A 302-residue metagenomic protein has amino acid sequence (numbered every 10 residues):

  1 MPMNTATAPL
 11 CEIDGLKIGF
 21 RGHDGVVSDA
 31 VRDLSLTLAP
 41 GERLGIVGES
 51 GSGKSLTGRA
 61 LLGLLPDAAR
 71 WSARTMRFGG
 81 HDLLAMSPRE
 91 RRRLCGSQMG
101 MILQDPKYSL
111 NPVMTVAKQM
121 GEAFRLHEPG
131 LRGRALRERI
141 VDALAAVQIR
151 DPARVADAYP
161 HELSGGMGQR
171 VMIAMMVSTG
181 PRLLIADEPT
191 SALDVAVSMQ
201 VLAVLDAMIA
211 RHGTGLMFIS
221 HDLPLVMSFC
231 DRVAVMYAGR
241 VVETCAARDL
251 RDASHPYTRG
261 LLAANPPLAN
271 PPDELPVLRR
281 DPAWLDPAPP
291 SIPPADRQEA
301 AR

Functional and structural regions predicted by a protein language model:
A8-P9, R150-R154, T244-R302: Short catalytic/signature loops enriched in Gly
R70-D82: Conserved ABC transporter NBD signature motif
A158-L163, M167: Conserved ABC ATPase signature
S178-R182: A short, proline-enriched helix->beta-strand linker immediately N-terminal to the Walker B motif in ABC-type P-loop
M199-H212, P224: Helical segment within the ABC ATPase nucleotide-binding domain
V226-S228: A short, surface-exposed alpha-helical micro-motif characterized by mixed small hydrophobic and charged/polar residues
